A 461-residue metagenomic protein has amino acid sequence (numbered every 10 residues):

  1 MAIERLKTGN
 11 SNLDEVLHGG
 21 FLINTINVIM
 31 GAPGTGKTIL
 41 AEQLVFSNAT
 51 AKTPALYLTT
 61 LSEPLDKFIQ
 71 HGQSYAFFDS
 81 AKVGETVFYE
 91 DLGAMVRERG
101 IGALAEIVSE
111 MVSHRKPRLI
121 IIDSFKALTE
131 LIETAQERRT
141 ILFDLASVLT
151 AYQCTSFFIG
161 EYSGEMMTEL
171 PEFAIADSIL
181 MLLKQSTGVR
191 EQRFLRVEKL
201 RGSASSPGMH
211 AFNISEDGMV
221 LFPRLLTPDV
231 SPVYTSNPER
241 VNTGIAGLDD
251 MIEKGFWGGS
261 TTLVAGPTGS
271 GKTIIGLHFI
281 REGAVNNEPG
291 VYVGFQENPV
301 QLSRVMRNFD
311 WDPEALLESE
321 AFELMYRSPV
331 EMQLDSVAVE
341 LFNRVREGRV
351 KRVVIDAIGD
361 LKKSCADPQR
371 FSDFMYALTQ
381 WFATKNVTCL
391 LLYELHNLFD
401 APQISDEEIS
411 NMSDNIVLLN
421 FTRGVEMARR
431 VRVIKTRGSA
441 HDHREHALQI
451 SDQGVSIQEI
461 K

Functional and structural regions predicted by a protein language model:
A2-E4, H114-R115, K184-N242, A246 (+3 more regions): Conserved P-loop NTPase
V16-F77, M251-P313: Walker A/P-loop NTP-binding active-site region of P-loop NTPases, recognizing the glycine-rich GxxxxGKT/S
N24, A51-P54, V83-V87, Y152-C154 (+9 more regions): Short glycine-/polar-rich loops that comprise or flank the Walker A/P-loop and associated switch/sensor motifs
N27, G102-I175, I179, Q333-I416 (+1 more regions): P-loop NTPase motor core
N27, L56-L58, F88-E90, F157 (+6 more regions): Hydrophobic/aromatic beta-strand patches that form the interior of the parallel beta-sheet core in alpha/beta enzyme
T35, L61-L65, G93-E98, K126-L128 (+14 more regions): Conserved nucleotide-binding/hydrolysis micro-motifs of P-loop NTPases
A51-A135, E288-Q369: Conserved inter-motif catalytic segment of the P-loop NTP-binding fold
T243, D249-G269, E282, R327 (+4 more regions): Flexible loop/N-cap segments at domain edges
